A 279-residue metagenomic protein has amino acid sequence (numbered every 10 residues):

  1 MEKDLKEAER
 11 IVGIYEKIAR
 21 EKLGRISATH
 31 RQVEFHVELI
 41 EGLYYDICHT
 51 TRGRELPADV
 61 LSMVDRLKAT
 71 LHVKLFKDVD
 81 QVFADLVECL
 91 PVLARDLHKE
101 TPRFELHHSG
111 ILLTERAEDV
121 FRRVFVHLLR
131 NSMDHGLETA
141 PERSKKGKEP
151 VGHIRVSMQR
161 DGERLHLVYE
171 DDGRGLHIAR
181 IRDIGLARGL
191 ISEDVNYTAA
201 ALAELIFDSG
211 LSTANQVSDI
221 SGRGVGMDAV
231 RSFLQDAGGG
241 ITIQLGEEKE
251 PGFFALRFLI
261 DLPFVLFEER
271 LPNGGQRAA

Functional and structural regions predicted by a protein language model:
M1-I111, E115-F125: Signal-transmission coiled-coils
K99-T101, E105, G110-D119, V124-A279: Conserved glycine-centered short motifs in functionally critical loops
